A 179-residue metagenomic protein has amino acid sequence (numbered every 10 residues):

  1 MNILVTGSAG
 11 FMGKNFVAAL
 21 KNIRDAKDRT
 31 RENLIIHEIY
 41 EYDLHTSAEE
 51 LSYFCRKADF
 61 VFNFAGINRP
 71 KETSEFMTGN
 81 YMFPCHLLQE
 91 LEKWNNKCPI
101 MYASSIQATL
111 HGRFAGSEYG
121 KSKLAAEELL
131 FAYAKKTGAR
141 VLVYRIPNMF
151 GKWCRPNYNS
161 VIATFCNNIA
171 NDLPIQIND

Functional and structural regions predicted by a protein language model:
M1-A26: N-terminal Rossmann NAD(P)H-binding glycine-rich loop of SDR-like oxidoreductase domains
T6, M77-Y81, G116-L124, R155-N159: Short-chain dehydrogenase/reductase
T6, Y42, V61-A65, I100-I106 (+1 more regions): SDR active-site strand-loop-helix element
D25-Y53: Adenosine-cofactor binding site in Rossmann-like domains, unifying the SAM/SAH pocket of S-adenosylmethionine-dependent
I36, K57-A58, K97-C98, D172: A general structural motif
T46-H86, E90-W94, Q107-F114: NAD(P)H-binding glycine-rich loop region in Rossmannoid oxidoreductase-like domains and their noncatalytic homologs
C85-E127, A132-L142: Conserved Rossmann-fold NAD(P)-dependent oxidoreductase catalytic core, especially the SDR/UDP-sugar
F131-V143, P147-D179: NAD(P)-dependent short-chain dehydrogenase/reductase
